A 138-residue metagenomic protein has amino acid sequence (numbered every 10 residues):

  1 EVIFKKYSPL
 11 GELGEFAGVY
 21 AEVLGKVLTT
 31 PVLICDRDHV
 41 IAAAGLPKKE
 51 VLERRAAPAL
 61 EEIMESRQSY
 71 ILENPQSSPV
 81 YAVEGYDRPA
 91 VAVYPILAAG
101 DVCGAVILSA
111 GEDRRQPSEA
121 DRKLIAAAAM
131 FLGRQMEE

Functional and structural regions predicted by a protein language model:
E1-L10: Short, structured interface segments
V2, I41, A110-R114: A short, flexible beta-alpha/helix-coil linker loop
K6, D36, A110: Flexible glycine-/small-residue-rich
L10-V23, L52-E62, S66, Y70-I71 (+1 more regions): Juxtadomain coupling helices with adjacent low-complexity linkers
V19-Y86: Structured interaction and signal-relay segments at domain junctions
G85-L97: A short beta-strand signature within small-molecule sensing/ligand-binding domains used in signal transduction
I96-V106: Short hydrophobic/glycine-rich mini-motifs in sensory/regulatory modules that couple input to downstream signaling
